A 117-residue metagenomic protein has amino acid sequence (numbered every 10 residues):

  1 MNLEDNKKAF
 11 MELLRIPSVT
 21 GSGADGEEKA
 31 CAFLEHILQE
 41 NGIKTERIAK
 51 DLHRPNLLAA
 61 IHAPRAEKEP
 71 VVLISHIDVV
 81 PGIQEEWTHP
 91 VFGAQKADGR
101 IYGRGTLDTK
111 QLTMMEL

Functional and structural regions predicted by a protein language model:
M1-T106, T113: Acidic/His- and Gly-rich active-site-bordering loop/insert found across diverse amide/peptide-bond hydrolases
